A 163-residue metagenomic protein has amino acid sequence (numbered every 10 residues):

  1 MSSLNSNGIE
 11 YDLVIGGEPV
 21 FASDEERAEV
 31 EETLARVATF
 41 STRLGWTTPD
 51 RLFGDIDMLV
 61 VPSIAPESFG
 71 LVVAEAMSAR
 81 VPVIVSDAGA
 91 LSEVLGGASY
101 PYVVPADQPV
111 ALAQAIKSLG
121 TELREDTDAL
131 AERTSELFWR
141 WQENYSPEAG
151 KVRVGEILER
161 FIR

Functional and structural regions predicted by a protein language model:
D12-R27, T42: Glycosyltransferase donor-sugar binding loop
R27-W46: Nucleotide-activated donor-binding/catalytic signature segment of Leloir-type glycosyltransferases, i.e., the conserved
W46-T47, L52-I56: Short alpha-helical donor nucleotide-sugar binding micro-motif in glycosyltransferases
D50, V73-S78, S92-E93: Short alpha-helical segment that forms part of, or immediately flanks, the ligand-binding pocket in carbohydrate-active
G54-S68: Acidic donor-binding loop of glycosyltransferase active sites
P82-V85: Short hydrophobic beta-strand element within catalytic cores of glycosyltransferases and related nucleotide-activated
G97-V110, K117-R124: Conserved acidic donor-binding segment of nucleotide-sugar-dependent glycosyltransferases
T127-E159: A charged, aromatic-enriched C-terminal amphipathic alpha-helix characteristic of glycosyltransferases across folds
